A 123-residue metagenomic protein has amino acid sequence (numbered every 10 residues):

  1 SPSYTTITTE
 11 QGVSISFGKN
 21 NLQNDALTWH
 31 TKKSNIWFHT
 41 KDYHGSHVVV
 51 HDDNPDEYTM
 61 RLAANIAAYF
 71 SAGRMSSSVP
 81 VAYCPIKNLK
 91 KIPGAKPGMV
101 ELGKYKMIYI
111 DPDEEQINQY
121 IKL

Functional and structural regions predicted by a protein language model:
S1-L123: Duplex nucleic acid-engaging cores and interfaces of nucleic-acid transaction enzymes
